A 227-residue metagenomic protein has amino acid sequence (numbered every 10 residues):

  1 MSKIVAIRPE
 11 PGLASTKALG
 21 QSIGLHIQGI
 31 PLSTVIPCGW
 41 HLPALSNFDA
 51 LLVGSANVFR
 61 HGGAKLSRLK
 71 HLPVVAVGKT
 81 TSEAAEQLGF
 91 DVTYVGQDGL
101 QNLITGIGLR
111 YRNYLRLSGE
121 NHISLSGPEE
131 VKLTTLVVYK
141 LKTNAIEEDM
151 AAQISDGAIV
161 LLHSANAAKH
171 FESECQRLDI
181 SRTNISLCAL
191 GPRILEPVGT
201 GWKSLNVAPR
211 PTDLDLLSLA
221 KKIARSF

Functional and structural regions predicted by a protein language model:
M1-F227: Signature of uroporphyrinogen-III synthase
